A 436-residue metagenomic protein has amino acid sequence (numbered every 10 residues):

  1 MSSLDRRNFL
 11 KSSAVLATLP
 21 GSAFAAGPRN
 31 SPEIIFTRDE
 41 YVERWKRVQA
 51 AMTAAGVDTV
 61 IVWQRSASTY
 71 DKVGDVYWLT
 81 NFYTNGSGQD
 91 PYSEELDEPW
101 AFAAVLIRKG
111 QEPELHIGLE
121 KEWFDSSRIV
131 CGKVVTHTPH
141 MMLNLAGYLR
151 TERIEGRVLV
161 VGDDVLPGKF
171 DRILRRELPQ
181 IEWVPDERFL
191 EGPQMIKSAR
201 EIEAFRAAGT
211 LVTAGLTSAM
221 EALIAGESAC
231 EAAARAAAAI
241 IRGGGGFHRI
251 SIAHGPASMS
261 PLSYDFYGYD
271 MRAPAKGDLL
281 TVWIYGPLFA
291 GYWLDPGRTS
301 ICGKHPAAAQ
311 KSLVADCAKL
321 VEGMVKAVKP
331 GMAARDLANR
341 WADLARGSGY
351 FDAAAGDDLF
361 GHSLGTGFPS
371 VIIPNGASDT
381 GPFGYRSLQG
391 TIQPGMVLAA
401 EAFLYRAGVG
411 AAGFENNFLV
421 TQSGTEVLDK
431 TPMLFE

Functional and structural regions predicted by a protein language model:
S2-E436: Active-site neighborhoods and metal-handling regions in enzymes and metal-associated proteins
